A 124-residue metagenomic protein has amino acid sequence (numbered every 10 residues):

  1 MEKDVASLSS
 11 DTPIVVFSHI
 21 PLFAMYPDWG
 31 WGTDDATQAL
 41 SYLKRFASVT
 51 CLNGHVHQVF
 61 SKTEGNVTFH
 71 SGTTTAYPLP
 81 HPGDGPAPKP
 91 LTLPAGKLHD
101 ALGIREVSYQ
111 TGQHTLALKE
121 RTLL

Functional and structural regions predicted by a protein language model:
M1-T68: His/acidic metal-ligating clusters that form di-metal
F60-L124: Binuclear metal-dependent phosphoesterase catalytic core
